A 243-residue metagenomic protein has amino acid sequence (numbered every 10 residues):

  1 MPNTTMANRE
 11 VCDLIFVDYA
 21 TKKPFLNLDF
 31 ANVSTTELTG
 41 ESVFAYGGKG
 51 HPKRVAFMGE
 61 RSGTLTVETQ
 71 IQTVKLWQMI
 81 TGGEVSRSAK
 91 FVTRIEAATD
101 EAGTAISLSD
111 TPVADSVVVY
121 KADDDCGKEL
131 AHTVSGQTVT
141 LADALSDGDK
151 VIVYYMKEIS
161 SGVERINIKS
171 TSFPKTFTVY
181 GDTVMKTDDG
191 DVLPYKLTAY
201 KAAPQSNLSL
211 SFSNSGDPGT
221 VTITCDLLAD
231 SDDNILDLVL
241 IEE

Functional and structural regions predicted by a protein language model:
M1-I80, D125-H132, A199-T222: Solvent-exposed edge beta-strands and adjacent loop segments that serve as assembly or binding interfaces
I15-V17, D29, T39, E68-Q70 (+11 more regions): A structural detector for beta-sheet-dominated domains
D18-A20, T69-T73, K157-I159, G181-T187 (+2 more regions): Beta-strand elements of well-folded, non-transmembrane domains
S62, S146-K150, P174-T176: Extracellular Ig-like/FN3 beta-sandwich strand-entry sites
T64-E68, I152, T178-Y180, T222-D226: Beta-strand secondary-structure signal
T73-H132, M156-L193: Extended beta-strand solenoid/passenger and fiber regions
A122-D123, T140-S146, L193-E243: Mixed-charge, glycine-accented linear interaction segment located at domain edges/termini
D143-G162: Small/polar beta-strand repeat architecture
